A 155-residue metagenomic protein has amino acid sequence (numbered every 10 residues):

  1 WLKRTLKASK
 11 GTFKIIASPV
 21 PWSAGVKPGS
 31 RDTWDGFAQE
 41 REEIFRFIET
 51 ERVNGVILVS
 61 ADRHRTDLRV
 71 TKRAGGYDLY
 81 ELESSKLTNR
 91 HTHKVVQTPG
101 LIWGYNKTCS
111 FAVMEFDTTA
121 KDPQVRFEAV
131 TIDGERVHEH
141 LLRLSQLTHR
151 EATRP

Functional and structural regions predicted by a protein language model:
W1-P155: Long, structured stretches of catalytic cores involved in phosphate-ester chemistry, encompassing
